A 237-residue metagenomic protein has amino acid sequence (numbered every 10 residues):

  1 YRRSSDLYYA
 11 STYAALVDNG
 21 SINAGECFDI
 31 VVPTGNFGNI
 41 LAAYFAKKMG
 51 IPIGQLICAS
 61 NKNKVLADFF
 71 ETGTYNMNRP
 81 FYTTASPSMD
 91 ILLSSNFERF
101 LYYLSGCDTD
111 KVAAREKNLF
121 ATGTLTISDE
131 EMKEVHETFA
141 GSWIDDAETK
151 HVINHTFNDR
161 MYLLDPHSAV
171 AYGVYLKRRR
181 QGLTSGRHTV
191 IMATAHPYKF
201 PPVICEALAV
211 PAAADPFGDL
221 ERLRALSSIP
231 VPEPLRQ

Functional and structural regions predicted by a protein language model:
Y1-S4: Short, small-residue-biased leader/transition segments that mark boundaries at the very start of proteins
D6, F37-I40, H167-A169: Conserved glycosyltransferase catalytic-site signature
Y9-V17: N-terminal small/polar loop signature for handling phosphorylated ligands or for N-terminal nucleophile
Y13, A43-K47, Y175, R179: A conserved amphipathic alpha-helix that caps or lines the catalytic cleft of carbohydrate- and lipid-modifying enzymes
V17-A24, D29-T122, M192-L208: Glycine-rich phosphate/pyrophosphate-binding loop at beta-loop-alpha junctions
N19-G25, T109, D129-K133, R178-R187 (+1 more regions): Short, glycine- and charge-enriched coil/turn segments that flank and shape catalytic ligand pockets
I51-F70, Y172-R236: Catalytic phosphate/nucleotide-handling subdomain of diverse soluble enzymes
T124-H188: C-terminal structural cap/anchor segments
